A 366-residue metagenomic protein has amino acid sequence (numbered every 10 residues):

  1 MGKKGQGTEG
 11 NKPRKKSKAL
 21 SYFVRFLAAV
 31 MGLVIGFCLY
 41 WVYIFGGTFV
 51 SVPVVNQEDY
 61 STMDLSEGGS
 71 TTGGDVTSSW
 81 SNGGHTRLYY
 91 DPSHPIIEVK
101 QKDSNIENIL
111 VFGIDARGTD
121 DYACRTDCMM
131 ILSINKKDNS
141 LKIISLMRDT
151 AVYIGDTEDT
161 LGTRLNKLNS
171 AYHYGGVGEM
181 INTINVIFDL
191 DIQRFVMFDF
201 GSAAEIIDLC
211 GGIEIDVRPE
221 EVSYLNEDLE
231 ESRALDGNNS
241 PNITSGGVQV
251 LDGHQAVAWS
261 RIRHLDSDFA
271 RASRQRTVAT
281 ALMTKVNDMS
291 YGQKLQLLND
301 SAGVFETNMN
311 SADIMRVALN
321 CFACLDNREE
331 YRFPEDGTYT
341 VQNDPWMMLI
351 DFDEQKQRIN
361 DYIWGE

Functional and structural regions predicted by a protein language model:
G2-G10, R14-A29, F37-E366: Non-catalytic, solvent-exposed segments at the cell envelope interface
